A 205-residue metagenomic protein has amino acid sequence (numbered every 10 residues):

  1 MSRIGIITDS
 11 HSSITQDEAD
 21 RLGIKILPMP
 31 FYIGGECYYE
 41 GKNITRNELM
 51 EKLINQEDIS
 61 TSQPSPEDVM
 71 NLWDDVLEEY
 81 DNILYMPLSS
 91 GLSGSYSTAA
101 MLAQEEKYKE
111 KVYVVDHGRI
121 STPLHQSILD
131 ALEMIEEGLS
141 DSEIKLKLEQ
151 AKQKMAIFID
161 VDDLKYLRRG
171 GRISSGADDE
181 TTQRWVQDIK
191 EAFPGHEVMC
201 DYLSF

Functional and structural regions predicted by a protein language model:
M1, G34-G35, E57-D58, D116 (+1 more regions): A short, structure-level motif marking secondary-structure boundaries and short turns
R3, H11-K25, P30, G91-E105 (+3 more regions): Mixed-charge interfacial surface used for oligomerization/domain docking and macromolecular partner engagement
R3-G5, N82: Residues that mark the start of a beta-strand
G5-Q63: N-terminal glycine-rich anion-binding loop in soluble enzyme alpha/beta folds
C37-E105: Class I S-adenosyl-L-methionine
T61, Y85, V114, M199-C200: Short catalytic-loop micro-motif centered on adjacent basic/acidic residues
